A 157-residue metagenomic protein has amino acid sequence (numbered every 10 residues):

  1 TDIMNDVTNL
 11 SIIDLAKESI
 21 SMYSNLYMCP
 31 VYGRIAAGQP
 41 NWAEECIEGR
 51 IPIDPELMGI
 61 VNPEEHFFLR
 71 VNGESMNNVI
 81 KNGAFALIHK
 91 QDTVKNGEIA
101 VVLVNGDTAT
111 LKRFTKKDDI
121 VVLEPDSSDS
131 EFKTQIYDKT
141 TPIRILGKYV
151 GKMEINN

Functional and structural regions predicted by a protein language model:
T1-N82, A109, I143, G151-N157: Short, positionally conserved secondary-structure boundary motifs
A84-F85, E98: Structural motif
E98-I120: Short, compositionally biased
K116-N157: Glycine- and charge-enriched low-complexity intrinsically disordered segments
